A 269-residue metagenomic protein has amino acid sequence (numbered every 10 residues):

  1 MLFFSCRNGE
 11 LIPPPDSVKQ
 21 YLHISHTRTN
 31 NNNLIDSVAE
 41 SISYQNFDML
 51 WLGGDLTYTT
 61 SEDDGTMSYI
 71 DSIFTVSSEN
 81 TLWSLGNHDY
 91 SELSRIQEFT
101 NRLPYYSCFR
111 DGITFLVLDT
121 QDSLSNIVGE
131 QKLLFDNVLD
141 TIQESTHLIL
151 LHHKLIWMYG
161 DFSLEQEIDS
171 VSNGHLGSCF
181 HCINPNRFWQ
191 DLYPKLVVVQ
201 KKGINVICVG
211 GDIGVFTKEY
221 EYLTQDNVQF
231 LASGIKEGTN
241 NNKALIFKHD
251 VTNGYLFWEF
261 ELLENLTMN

Functional and structural regions predicted by a protein language model:
M1-P13, L196, Q200: Bacterial Sec-dependent N-terminal signal peptides
C6-M67, S163: N-terminal active-site segment of His-dependent metallophosphoesterases
H26, G54-D55, G86-N87, H153 (+1 more regions): Active-site glycine-centered loops adjacent to acidic/histidine catalytic or metal-binding residues that shape
M49, F162-R187: A solvent-exposed, charged loop/short amphipathic helix patch at secondary-structure junctions
D64-H147, V171-C179, D191-I207, I213-L256: Extended active-site neighborhood of metal-dependent phosphoesterases/phosphodiesterases
I142-Q166: Short acidic, glycine-rich surface-loop motifs adjacent to enzyme active sites
T252-N269: Acidic, His/Gly-rich catalytic cores of divalent-metal-dependent hydrolytic chemistry
